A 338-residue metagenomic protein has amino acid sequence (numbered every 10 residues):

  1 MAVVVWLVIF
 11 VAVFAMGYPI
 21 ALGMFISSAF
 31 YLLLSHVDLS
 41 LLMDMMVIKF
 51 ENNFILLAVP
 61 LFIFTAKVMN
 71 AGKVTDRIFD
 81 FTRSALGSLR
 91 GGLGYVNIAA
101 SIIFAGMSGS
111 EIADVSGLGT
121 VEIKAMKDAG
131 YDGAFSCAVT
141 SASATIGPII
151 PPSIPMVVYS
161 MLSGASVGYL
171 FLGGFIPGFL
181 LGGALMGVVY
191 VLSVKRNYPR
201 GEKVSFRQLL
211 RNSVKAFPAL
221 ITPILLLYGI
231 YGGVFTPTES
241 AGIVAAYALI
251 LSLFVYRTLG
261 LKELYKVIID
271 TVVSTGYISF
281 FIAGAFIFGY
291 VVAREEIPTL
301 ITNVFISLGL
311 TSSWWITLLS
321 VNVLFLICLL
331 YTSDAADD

Functional and structural regions predicted by a protein language model:
M1-V4, E51-L57, A85-V96, A129-F135 (+3 more regions): Membrane-interfacial loop-to-helix junctions in multi-pass transporters
A2-V11, Y18-V37, L56-F64, M156 (+5 more regions): Hydrophobic mid-bilayer segments of alpha-helices in multi-pass membrane transport proteins, especially secondary
L22-F25, K49-D76, K266-I297, N322-V323: Core transmembrane alpha-helical segments of multi-pass membrane transporters/permeases
L39-I48, G164-Y169, V291-L308: Membrane-interface helix termini and inter-helical loops of multi-pass transporters
I48, R77-S88, G117-D128, S141 (+3 more regions): Short amphipathic alpha-helical coupling elements at transmembrane boundaries
R83-V158, S333: Hydrophobic transmembrane alpha-helices that form the pore/transport pathway of multi-pass ion and small-solute
L162, Y169-S274: Long, contiguous bundles of hydrophobic transmembrane helices that form the permeation core of multi-pass
Y331-D338: Conserved small/polar residues in nucleotide/adenosyl-binding loops
